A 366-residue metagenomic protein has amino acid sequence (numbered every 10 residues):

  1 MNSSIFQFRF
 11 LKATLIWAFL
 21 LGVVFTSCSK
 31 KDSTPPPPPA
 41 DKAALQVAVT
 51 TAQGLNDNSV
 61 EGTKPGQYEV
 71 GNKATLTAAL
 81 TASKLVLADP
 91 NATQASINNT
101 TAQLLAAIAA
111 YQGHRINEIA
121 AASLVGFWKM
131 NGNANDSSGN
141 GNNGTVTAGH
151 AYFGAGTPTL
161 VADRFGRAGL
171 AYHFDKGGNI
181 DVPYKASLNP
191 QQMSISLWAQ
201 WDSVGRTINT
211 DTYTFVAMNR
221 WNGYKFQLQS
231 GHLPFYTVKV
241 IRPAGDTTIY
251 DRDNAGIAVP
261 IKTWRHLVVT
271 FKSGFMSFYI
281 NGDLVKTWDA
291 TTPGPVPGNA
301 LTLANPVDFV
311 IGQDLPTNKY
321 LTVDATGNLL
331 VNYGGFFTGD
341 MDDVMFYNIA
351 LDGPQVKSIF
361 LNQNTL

Functional and structural regions predicted by a protein language model:
M1-I5, W17-A52, I108-I119, N362-L366: Bacterial Sec-dependent N-terminal signal peptides
I116-A120, L329, M341-L366: Extended recognition patches within non-cytosolic domains
E118, H173-M193, R252-I257: Short surface loop/edge beta-strand patches of beta-sandwich-type extracellular domains that form ligand-contact sites
K129-G156, S358: Short, tryptophan-glycine- and acidic/Ser/Thr-enriched carbohydrate-recognition patches
P190, T210-I241: Glycan-recognition/cleft segments
L197, K262-F271, F278: Short tryptophan-centered beta-strand motifs in secreted/extracellular beta-sheet-rich domains of glycan-recognition
K239-H266: Short, aromatic/His-centered strand-loop micro-motif at the edge of beta-sheets
A290-G339: Flexible glycan-contacting loops in extracellular carbohydrate-active proteins
